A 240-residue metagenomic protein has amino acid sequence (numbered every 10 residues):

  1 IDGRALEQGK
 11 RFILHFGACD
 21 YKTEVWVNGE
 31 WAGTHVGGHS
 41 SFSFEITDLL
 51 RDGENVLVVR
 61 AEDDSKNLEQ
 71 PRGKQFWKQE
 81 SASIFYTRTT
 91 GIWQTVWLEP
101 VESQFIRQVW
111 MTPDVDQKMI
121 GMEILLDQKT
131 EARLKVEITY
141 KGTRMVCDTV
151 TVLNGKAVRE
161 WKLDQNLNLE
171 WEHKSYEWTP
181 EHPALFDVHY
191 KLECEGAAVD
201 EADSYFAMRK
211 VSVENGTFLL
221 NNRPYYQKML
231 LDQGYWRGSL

Functional and structural regions predicted by a protein language model:
I1-L240: Secreted/periplasmic carbohydrate-active enzymes, especially glycoside hydrolases
